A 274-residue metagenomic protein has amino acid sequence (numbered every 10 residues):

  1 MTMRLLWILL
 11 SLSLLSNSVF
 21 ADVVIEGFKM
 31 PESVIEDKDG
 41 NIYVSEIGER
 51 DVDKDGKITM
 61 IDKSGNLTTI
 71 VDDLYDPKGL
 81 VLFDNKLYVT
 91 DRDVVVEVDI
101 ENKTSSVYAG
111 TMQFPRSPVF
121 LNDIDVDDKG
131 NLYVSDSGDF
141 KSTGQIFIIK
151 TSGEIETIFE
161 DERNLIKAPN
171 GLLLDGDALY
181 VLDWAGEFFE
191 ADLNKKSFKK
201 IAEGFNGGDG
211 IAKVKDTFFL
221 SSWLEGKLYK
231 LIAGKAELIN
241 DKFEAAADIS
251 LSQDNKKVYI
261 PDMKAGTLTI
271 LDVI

Functional and structural regions predicted by a protein language model:
W7-S16: Bacterial N-terminal signal peptides
N17-A21: Sec/Tat signal peptide C-region and signal peptidase I cleavage site
D22-I25, G65-V71, T104-P115, E154-E162 (+2 more regions): A short beta-strand motif characteristic of beta-propeller blades
F28-D39, S45, K54-D55, V71-Y88 (+8 more regions): Beta-rich, blade/repeat-based domains predominating in secreted/periplasmic proteins but also intracellular
G48-V52, V94-V95, G138-S142, G186-E187 (+2 more regions): Short glycine/acidic-enriched loop and turn motifs that connect beta-strands
T59, V96, F147, F189-E190 (+2 more regions): WD40 beta-propeller blade core
I61-G65, D99-K103, I149-E154, D192-K196 (+2 more regions): Short loop/turn segments that connect beta-strands within beta-propeller blades
A246-I274: Blade-level signature of beta-propeller repeat domains, shared across WD40, Kelch, NHL, RCC1 and BNR/Asp-box propellers
